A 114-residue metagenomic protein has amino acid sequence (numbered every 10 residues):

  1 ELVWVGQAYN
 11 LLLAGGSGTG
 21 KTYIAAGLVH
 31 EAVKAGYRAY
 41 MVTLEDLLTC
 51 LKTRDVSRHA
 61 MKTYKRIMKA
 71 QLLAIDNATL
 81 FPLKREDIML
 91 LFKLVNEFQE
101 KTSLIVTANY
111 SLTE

Functional and structural regions predicted by a protein language model:
E1-W4: Pre-Walker A adenine-sensing motif
A8-I24: Walker A/P-loop nucleotide-binding motif
N10-L12, L72, S103: Residue-level preference for the first positions of well-ordered beta-strands
A25-L28, L94: Aromatic/hydrophobic pocket-lining residues that form π-stacking "cages" and hydrophobic walls in ligand
V29-V42: Post-Walker A helix-loop "phosphate-sensing" segment adjacent to the P-loop in P-loop NTPases
R38, D46-M68, A78-E114: Replace "adjacent to P-loop NTPase cores in ATP/GTP-dependent enzymes" with "adjacent to NTP-binding cores
